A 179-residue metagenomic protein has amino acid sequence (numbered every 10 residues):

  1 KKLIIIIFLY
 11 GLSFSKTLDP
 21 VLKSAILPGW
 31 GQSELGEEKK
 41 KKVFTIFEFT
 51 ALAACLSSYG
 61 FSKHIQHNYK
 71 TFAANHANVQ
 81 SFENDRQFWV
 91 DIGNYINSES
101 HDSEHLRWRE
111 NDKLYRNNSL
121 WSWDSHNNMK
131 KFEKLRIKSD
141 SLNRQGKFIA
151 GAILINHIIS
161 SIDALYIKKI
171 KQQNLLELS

Functional and structural regions predicted by a protein language model:
K1-L3: Positively charged n-region of N-terminal signal peptides that target proteins for export
I5-F8, F14-I26, K39, Q66 (+1 more regions): Replace "edges of transmembrane helices
L22, E34-H67: N-terminal, post-signal-peptide region of Sec/Tat-exported proteins
G29-W30: Alpha-helical transmembrane segments of multipass membrane proteins
